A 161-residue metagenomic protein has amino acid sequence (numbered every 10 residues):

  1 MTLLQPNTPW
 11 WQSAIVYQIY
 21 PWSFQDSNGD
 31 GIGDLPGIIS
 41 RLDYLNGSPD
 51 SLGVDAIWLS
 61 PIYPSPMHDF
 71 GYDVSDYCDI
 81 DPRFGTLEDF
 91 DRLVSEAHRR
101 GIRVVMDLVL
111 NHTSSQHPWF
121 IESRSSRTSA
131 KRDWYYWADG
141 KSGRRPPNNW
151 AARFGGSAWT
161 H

Functional and structural regions predicted by a protein language model:
L4-Y20, F70, R100, S114-H161: Alpha-amylase-like alpha-glycosidases and glucanotransferases acting on alpha-linked glucans and related
P21-S23, D76: Short, histidine-centered active-site or binding-site loop motifs used for metal coordination, general acid-base
F24-D30: Short, solvent-exposed loop/turn elements at domain surfaces
I32-S48: Short, acidic/polar
L35-P36, D73-D76, I121-S123: Glycine-rich, phosphate-binding/catalytic loops in enzymes
L45-R92, I102, L110-Q116: Aromatic-lined carbohydrate-binding/catalytic grooves of carbohydrate-active enzymes
